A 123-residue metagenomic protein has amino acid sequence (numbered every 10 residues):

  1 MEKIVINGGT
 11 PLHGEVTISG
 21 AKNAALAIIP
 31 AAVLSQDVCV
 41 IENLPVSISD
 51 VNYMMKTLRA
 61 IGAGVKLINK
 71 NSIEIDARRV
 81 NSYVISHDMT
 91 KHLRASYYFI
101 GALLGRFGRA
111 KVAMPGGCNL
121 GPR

Functional and structural regions predicted by a protein language model:
M1-R123: Short, structured segments at the rim of ligand-binding sites
